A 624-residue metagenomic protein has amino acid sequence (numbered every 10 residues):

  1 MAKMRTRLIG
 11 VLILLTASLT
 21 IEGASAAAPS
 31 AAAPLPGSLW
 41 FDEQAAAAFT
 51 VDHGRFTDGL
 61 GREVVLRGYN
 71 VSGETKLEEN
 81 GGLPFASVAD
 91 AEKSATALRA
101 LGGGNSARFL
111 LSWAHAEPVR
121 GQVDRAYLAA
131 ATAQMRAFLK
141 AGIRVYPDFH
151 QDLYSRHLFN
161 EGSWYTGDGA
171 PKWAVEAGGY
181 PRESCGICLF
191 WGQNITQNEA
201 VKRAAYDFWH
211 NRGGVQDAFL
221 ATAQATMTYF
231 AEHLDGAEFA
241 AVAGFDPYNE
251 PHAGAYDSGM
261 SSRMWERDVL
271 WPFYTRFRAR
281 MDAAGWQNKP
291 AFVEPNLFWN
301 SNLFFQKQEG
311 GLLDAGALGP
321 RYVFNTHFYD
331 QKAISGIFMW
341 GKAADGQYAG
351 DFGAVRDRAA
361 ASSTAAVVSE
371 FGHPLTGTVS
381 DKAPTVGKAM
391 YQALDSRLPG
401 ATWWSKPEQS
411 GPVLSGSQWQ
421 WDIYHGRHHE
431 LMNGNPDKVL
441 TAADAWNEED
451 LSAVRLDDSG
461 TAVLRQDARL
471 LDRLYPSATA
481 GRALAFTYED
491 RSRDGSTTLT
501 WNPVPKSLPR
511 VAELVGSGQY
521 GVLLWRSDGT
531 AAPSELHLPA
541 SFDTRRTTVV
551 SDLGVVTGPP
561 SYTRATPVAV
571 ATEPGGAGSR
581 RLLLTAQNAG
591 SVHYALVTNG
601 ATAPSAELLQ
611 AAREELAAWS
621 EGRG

Functional and structural regions predicted by a protein language model:
M1-P29: Secretory targeting and sorting signals
E22-A32, F292, S415, Q420: Signal peptide processing junction and immediate N-terminal pro/mature segment of secreted/exported proteins
P29-F49: N-terminal low-complexity, Pro/Thr/Ser-rich intrinsically disordered segments that act as propeptides or flexible
A46-L66, N70-S301: Active-site mouth of glycoside hydrolases
A48, H210-W403, P412: Extracellular glycoside hydrolase catalytic/binding regions
A89-S112, Y146, F352-S362, R397 (+2 more regions): Catalytic domains of carbohydrate-active enzymes, especially glycoside hydrolases
L312-G319, N325, T378-V550, A571-G624: Aromatic-rich peripheral "rim/lid" segments of glycoside hydrolase catalytic domains that contact and position glycan
R545-V556, P560-T563: Change to "...patches in solvent-exposed regions of secreted, membrane-anchored, or virion-exposed structural
